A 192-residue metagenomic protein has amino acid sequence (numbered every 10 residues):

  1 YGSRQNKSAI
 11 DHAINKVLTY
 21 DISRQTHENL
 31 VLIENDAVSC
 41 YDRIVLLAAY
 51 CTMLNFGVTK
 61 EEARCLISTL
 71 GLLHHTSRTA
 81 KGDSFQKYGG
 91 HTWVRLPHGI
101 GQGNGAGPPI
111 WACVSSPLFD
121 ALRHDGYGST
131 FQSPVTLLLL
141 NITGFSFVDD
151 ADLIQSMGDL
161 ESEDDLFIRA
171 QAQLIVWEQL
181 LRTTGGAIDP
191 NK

Functional and structural regions predicted by a protein language model:
Y1-L32: Charged boundary/loop elements
I22, Q179-L180: Alpha-helical scaffold elements within enzyme catalytic domains, especially in hydrolases
E28-V31, N35-V148, D152-A172, V176-Q179 (+2 more regions): Conserved polymerase palm-domain catalytic core
